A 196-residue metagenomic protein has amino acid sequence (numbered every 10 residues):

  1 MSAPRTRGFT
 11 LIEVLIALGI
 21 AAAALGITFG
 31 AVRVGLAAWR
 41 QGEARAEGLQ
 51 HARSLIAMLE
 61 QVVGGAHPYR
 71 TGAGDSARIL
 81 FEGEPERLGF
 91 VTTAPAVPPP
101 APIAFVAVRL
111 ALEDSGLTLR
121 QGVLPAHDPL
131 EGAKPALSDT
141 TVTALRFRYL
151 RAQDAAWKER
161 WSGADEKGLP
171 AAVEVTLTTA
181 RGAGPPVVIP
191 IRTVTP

Functional and structural regions predicted by a protein language model:
S2-V32: N-terminal single-pass transmembrane signal-anchor helix
A31-H127: Extracytoplasmic beta-strand-rich oligomerization domains located immediately C-terminal to a leader/signal peptide
T71, R151, T179: Acidic surface patches and DE-rich sequence motifs
E82, K167-L169, R181: Solvent-exposed loop and beta-edge segments used for protein-protein assembly and interaction
P95-A171: Intrinsically disordered, low-complexity regions enriched in Pro/Ser/Thr/Gly and acidic residues
V108, V173-V175, V187: Hydrophobic residues positioned within well-ordered beta-strands of beta-sheet architectures
V175-R181: Short, exposed beta-strand-loop hairpins at the edges of beta-sheets in extracellular/periplasmic proteins
G184-T195: Short, low-complexity, Pro/Ser/Thr/Gly-rich segments in the mature regions of secreted, periplasmic
